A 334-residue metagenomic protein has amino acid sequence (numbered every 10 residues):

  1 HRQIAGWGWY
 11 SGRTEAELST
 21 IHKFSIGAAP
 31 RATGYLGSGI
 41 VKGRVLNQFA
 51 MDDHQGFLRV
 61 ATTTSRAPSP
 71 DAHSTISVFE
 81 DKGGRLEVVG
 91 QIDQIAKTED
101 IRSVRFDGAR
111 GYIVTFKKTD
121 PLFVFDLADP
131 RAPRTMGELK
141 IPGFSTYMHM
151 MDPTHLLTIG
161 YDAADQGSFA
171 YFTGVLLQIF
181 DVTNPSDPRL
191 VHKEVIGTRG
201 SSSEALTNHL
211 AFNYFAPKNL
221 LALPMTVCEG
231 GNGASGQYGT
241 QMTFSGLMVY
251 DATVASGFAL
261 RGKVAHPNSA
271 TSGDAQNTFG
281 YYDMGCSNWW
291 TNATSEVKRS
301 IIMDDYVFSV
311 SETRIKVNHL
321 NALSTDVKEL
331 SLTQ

Functional and structural regions predicted by a protein language model:
H1-Q334: Beta-sheet-rich non-transmembrane sensory/scaffold domains
